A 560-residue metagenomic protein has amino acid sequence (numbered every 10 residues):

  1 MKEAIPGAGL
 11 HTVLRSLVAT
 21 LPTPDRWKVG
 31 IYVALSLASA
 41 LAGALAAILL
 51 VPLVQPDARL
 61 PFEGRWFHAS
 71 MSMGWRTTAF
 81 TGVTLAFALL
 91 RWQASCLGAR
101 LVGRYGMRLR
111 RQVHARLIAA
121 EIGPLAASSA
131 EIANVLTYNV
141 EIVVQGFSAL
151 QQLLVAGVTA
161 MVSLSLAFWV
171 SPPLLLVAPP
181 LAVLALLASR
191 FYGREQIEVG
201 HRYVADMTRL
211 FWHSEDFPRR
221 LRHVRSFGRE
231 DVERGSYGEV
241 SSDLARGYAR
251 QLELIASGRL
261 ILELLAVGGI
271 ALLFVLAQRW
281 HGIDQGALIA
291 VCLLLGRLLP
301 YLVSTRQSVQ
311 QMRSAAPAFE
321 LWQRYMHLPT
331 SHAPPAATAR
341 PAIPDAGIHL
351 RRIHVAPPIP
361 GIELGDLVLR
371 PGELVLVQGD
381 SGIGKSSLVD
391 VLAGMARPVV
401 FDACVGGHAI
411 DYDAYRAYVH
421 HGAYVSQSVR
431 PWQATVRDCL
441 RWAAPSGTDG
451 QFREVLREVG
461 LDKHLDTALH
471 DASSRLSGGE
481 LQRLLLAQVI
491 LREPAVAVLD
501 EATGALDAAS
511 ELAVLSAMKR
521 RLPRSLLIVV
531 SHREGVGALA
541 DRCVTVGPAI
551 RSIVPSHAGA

Functional and structural regions predicted by a protein language model:
M1-A46, P61-T77, A94-G98, V102 (+5 more regions): Membrane-integrated ABC transporters
A19-R26, I122, Y138-G146, L150 (+7 more regions): An intracellular "coupling" helix at the cytosolic face of ABC transporter transmembrane type-1 domains
Y32-A38, Q152-R202, L272-G286: Transmembrane helices of ABC transporter permease
F80-R91, A182-L184, R259-L262, A266 (+1 more regions): Hydrophobic alpha-helical segments in the permease module
I118-V162: Juxtamembrane loop-to-helix connectors within ABC transporter transmembrane domains
R229, E253, L298-L328, P334: Cytosolic ends of transmembrane helices, especially the final helix of ABC transmembrane type-1 domains
A393: Helix-to-loop junction immediately C-terminal to a conserved catalytic motif
V429-D471: Conserved "ABC signature" C-loop
